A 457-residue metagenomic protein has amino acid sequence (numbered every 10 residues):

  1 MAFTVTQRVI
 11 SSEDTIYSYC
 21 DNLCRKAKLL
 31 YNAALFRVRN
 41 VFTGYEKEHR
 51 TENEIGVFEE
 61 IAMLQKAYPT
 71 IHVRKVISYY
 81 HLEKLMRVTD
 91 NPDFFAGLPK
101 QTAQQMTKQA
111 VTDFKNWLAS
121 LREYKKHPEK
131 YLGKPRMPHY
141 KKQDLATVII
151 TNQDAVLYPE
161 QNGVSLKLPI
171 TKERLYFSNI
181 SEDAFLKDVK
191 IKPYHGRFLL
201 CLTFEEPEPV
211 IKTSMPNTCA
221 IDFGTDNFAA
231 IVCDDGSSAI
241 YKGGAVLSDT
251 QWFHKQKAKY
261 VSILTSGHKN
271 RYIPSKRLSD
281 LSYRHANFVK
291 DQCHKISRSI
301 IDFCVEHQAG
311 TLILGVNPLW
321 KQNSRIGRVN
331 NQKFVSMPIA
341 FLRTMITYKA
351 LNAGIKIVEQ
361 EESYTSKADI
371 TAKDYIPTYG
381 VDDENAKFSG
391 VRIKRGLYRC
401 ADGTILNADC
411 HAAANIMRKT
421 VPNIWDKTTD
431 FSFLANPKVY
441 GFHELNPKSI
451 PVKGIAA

Functional and structural regions predicted by a protein language model:
M1-Q105: Gly/serine-rich nucleotide phosphate-binding loop at the start of the catalytic core of nucleotide/ADP-ribose-handling
A2-T4, N40, K47-E48, E52 (+2 more regions): Positively charged, low-complexity nucleic-acid-binding target-recognition regions
T15-Y17, S248, S363-A368: A short acidic, often aromatic-flanked loop/helix-cap motif at beta-alpha or helix-coil junctions that lines enzyme
A34, Q105-W117, C410-T420: Stable alpha-helical structural segments in soluble proteins, enriched in small hydrophobic residues
K47-I71, H195-R197, C201-A340, T428-A457: Substrate-contacting helices/loops that form the catalytic groove of nucleic-acid and nucleotide-polymer processing
I61-Y194, S336: Acidic carboxylate diad motif detector
K141-E205, K212, P338, K356 (+5 more regions): Glycine/proline-rich, flexible active-site/cofactor-binding loop segments that harbor closely spaced acidic
